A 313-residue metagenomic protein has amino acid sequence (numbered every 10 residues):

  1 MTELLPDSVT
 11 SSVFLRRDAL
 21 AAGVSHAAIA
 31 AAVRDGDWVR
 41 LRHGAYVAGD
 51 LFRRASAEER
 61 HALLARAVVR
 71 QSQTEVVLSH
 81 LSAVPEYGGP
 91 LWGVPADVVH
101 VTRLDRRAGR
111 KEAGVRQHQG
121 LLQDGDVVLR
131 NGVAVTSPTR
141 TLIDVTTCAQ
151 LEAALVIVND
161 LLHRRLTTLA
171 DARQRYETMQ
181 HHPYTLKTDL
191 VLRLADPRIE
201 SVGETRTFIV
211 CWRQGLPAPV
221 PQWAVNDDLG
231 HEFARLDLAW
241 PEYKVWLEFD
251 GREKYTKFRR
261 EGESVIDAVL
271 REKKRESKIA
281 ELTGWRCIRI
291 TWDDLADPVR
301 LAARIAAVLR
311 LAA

Functional and structural regions predicted by a protein language model:
M1-L186, R310-A313: Short gly/ser-rich loop at a beta-strand->alpha-helix junction or flexible surface loop bordering the NTP-binding
D7-T10, S25, L162-A313: Surface segments flanking catalytic/ligand-binding clefts of nucleic-acid enzymes
